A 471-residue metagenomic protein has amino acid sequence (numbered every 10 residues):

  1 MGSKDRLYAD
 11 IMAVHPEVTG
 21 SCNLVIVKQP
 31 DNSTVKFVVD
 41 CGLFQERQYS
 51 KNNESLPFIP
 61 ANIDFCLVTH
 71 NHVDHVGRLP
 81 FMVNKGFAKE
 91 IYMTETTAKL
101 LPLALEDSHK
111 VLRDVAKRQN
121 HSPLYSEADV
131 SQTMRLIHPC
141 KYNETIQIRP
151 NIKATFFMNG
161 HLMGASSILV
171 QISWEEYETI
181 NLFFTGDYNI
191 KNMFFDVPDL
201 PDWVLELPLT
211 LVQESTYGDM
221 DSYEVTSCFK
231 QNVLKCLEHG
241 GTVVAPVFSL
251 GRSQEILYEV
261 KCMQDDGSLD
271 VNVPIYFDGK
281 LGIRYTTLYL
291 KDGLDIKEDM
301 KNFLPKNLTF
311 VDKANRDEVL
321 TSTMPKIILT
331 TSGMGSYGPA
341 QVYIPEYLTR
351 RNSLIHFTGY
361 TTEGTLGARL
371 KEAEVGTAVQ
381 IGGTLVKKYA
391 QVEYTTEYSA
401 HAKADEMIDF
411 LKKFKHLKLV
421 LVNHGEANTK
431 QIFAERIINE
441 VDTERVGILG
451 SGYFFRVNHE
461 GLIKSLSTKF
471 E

Functional and structural regions predicted by a protein language model:
G2-L67, H72, V76, F81-D270 (+1 more regions): His/Asp/Glu-rich metal-coordinating catalytic cores of metallo-dependent phosphodiesterases/hydrolases acting on
G2-R6, C22, L43, A104-L105 (+6 more regions): Amphipathic alpha-helical heptad-repeat segments
D64, L209, K326, S353 (+1 more regions): Conserved acidic residues
L112-K117, G293-K306, A378, I463-E471: A polyampholytic, Gly/Pro-enriched intrinsically disordered region
N151-F156, L288-I296, M407-D409, N458-E471: Short, surface-exposed amphipathic charged segments that create phosphate/polyanion-binding patches used for binding
K230-A368, N423, I438-E440: Hard-cation-handling environments
L329-T331, Y337, S399-I437: C-terminal, well-structured subdomains that either form a transmembrane helix-short loop-helix hairpin in multi-pass
A378-F410: Generic long, charged, amphipathic alpha-helical segments
